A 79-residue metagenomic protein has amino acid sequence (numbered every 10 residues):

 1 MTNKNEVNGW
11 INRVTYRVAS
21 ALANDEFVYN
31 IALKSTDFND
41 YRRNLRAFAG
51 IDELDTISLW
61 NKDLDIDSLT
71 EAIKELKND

Functional and structural regions predicted by a protein language model:
T2-L33: N-terminal acidic leader/helix
K4, D40-D79: Compact alpha-helical subdomains of small soluble proteins
T15, A19, S35-R46: An amphipathic alpha-helix signature
A19, L33-S35, S58-L64: Short, exposed beta-strand "edge-strand" segments with a Pro/Gly-rich flavor and a Y/T-containing core
L22-E26, S35, F48, I73-L76: Generic structural signal for hydrophobic core residues of well-folded globular domains
